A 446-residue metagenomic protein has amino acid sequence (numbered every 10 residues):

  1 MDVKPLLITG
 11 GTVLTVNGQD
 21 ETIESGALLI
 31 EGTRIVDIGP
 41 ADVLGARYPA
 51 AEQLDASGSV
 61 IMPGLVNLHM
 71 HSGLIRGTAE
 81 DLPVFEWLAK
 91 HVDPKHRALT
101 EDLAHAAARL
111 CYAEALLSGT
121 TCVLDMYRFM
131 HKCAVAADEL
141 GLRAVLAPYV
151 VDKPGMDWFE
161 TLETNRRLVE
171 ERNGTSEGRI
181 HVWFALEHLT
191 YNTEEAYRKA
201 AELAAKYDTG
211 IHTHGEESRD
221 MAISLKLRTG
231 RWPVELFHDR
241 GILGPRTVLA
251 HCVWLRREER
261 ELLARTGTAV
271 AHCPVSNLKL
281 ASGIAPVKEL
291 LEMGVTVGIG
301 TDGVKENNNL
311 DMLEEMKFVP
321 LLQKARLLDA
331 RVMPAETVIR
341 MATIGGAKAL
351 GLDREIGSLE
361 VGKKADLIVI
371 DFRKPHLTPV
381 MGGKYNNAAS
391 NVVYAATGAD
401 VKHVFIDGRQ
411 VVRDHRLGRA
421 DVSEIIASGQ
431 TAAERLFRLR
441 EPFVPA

Functional and structural regions predicted by a protein language model:
M1-R47, S59-I61, F443-V444: N-terminal metal-binding scaffold of metallo-dependent hydrolase/deaminase domains
L6-G10, A46-W87, R109, L116-L117: Replace "His-x-His-based motif
L14-S25, A41, L280-A281, V287 (+2 more regions): Acidic, glycine-enriched loop/beta-strand segments at the rims of small-molecule binding/catalytic pockets
V60, A79-G141, T164-T175, Q430-E441: Alpha-helical scaffold segments that flank or form the walls of functional sites
R76-A106, L140-P154, R219-R246, T266-A269 (+2 more regions): Active-site gating loops and adjacent loop-to-helix segments of metal-dependent hydrolytic enzymes
K132-V253, E258-R260: Metal-coordinating catalytic core of metallo-dependent amide/deamination hydrolases
D239-R246, K288-T378: His/Asp/Glu-enriched, well-ordered alpha-helical/loop segment that forms or immediately abuts the divalent-metal
K364-R419, I426: C-terminal cap of metal-dependent C-N hydrolases
